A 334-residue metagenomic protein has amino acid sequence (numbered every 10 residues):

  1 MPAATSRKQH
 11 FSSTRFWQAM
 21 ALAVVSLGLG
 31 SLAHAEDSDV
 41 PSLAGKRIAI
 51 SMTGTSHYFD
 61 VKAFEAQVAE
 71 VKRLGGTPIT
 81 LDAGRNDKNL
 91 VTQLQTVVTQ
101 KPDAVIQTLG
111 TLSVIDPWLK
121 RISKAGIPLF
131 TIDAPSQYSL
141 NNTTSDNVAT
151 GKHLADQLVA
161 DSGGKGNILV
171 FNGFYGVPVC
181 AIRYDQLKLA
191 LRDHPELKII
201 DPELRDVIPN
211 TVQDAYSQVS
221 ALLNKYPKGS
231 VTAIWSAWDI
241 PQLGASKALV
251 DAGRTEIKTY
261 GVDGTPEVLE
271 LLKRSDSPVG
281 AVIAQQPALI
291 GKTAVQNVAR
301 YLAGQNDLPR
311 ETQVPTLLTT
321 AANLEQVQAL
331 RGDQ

Functional and structural regions predicted by a protein language model:
M1-R47, R121-I127, D333-Q334: Short, low-complexity disordered leader/linker segments with a strong preference for bacterial N-terminal type II
E36-K46, V179, A190-H194, Q286-Q334: Hinge/cleft segment of the Venus flytrap/periplasmic-binding protein
V40-A66, E70, L74, P78-T96 (+5 more regions): Extracytoplasmic "Venus flytrap"
S42, L90, T143-I168, A181-I182 (+3 more regions): Hydrophobic alpha-helical segments within soluble ligand-binding/sensing domains
F59-L74, T150-L154, P178-I199, D214-Q218 (+3 more regions): Short, solvent-exposed amphipathic alpha-helices that sit in or adjacent to ligand/effector-binding or catalytic
K72-A83, S139, N167-V170, L191-V212: Short beta-strand elements in bilobed, periplasmic/extracellular small-molecule ligand-binding domains
A104-S123, L187, I208-L271: Hydrophobic alpha-helical
L112-A149, A160, N167-L169, G173 (+2 more regions): Flexible loop/hinge segments that line or gate small-molecule binding clefts
